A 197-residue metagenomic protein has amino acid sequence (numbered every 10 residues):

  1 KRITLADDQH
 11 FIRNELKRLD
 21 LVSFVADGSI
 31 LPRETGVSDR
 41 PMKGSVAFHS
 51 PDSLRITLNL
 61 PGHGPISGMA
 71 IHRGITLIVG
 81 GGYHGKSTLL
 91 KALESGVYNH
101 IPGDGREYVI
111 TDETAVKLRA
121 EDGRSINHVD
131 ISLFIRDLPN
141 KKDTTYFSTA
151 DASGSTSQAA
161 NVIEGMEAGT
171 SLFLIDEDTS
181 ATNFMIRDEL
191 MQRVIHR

Functional and structural regions predicted by a protein language model:
K1-G44: Long, basic/Gly/Ser/Thr-rich N-terminal segments that mediate initial subcellular attachment or targeting
G28-I30, D122-S125, D178-A181: Conserved nucleotide-binding/hydrolysis micro-motifs of P-loop NTPases
P32-S67, I110-A115, R119-I126, I131-K142: N-terminal pre-Walker A segment at the start of P-loop NTPase domains
I66-Y98: Glycine-rich phosphate-binding P-loop
N99-E113: Flexible phosphate/Mg2+-sensing switch loops adjacent to catalytic phosphate-binding sites
R124, L133-S155, D188-R197: Flexible beta-alpha connector loops of hexameric P-loop NTPases
S153-G165: Conserved alpha-helical scaffold flanking the Walker A/P-loop in AAA+ ATPase domains
M166-R197: Conserved P-loop NTPase nucleotide-binding/switch module
